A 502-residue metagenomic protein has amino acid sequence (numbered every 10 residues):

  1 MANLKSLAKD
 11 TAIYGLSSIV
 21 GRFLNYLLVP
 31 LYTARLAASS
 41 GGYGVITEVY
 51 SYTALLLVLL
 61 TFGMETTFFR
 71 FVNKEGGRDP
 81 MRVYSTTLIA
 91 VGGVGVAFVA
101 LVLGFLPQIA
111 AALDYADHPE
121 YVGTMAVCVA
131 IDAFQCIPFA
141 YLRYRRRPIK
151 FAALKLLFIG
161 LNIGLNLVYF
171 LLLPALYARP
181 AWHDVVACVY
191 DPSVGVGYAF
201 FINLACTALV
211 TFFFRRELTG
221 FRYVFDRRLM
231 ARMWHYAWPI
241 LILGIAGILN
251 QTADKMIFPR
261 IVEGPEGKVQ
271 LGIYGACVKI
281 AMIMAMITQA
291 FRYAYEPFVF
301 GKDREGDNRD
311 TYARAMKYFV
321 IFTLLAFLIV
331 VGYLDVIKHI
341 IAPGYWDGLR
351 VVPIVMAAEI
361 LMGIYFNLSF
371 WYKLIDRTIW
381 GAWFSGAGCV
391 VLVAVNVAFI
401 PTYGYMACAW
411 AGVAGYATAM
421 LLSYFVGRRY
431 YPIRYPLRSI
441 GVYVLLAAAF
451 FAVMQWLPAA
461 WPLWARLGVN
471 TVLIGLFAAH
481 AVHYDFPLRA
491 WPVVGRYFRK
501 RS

Functional and structural regions predicted by a protein language model:
M1-L7, Y177-Y198, A208-Q251, A294 (+3 more regions): Interhelical loop/hinge segments that connect adjacent transmembrane helices in multipass membrane
N3-T66, G95-L103, C128, I163 (+1 more regions): Signature of the first transmembrane helix
K9-G21, V49, V58-P107, A116 (+5 more regions): Membrane-water interface segments that mark the loop-to-transmembrane alpha-helix transition
D10-N25, A199-F214, L218, R227-F300 (+2 more regions): Transmembrane helical elements of multi-pass membrane transporters/channels
V29-A54, P119-E120, P192-Y198, R232-Y236 (+3 more regions): Interfacial/gating helices of multi-pass transporter permease domains
N73-A90, I273-S385: Specific pore-lining/lateral-gate transmembrane helices of multi-pass inner-membrane transport and insertion machines
G123, A152-L218, G386-V391, Y405-V426 (+1 more regions): Hydrophobic alpha-helical transmembrane segments
Q455-S502: Membrane-proximal transmembrane or re-entrant/amphipathic helices at the cytosolic face
